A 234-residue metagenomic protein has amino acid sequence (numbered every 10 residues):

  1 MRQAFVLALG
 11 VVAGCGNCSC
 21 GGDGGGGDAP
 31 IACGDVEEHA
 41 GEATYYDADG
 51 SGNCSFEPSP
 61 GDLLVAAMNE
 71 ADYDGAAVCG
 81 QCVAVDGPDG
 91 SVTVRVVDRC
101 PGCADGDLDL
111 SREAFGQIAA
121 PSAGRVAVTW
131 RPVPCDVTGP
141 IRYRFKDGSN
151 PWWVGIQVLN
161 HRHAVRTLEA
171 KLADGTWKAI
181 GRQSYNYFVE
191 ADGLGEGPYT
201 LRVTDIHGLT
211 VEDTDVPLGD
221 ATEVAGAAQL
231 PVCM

Functional and structural regions predicted by a protein language model:
M1-G16: Sec-dependent bacterial lipoprotein signal peptides
C18-L209, D213-M234: Secreted/periplasmic proteins
